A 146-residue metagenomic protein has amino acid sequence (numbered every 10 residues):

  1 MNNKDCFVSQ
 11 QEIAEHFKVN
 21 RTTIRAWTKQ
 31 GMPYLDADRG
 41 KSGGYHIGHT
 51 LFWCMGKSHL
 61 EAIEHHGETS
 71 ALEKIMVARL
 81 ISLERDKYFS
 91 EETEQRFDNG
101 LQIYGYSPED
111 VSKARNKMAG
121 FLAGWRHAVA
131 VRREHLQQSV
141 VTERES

Functional and structural regions predicted by a protein language model:
M1-C6, S58-S146: Basic Lys/Arg-rich amphipathic helical interaction modules
M1-K29: Polyanion-binding surface elements
Q10, K18-N20, Y45-H46, A114-A119: Intrinsically disordered, low-complexity regions enriched in Ser/Pro/Gly/Gln/His and often acidic
A26, R39-G40, K113: Proline- and acidic/polar-enriched loop/turn elements at helix boundaries
Q30-I63: Short helix-start
